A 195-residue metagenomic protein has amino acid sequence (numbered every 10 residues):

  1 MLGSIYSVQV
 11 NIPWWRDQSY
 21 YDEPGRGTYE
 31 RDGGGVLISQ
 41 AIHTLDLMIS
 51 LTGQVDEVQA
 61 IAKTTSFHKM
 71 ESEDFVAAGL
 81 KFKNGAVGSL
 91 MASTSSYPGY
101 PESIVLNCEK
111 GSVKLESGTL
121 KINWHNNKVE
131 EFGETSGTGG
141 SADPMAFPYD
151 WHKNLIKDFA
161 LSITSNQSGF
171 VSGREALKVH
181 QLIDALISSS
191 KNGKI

Functional and structural regions predicted by a protein language model:
M1-K69, G193: Predominantly a Rossmann-like dinucleotide-binding segment in NAD(P)-dependent oxidoreductases
L2, D32-G34, T52, N84-V87 (+3 more regions): Short glycine-rich loop/turn motifs that provide flexible caps or phosphate-binding loops at active sites
N11, I61-A62, S117, N126 (+1 more regions): Residues at the C-termini of beta-strands that transition into short coil/loop
R16-Y21, F75, N127-G133, L155-F159: Short hydrophobic/aromatic-rich motifs at helix boundaries and adjacent loops
E23-R31, G133-A142: Short glycine/proline- and charge-enriched loop/turn segments that cap or connect secondary-structure elements
S39, L45-K121, K153-Q167, A185: Contiguous beta-strand/loop segments that form the cofactor/metal-binding neighborhood of enzyme cores
I104, T119-E134: Short polybasic amphipathic segments
T135-I195: C-terminal helical cap and adjacent loop that interface with cofactors, partners, or active-site loops
